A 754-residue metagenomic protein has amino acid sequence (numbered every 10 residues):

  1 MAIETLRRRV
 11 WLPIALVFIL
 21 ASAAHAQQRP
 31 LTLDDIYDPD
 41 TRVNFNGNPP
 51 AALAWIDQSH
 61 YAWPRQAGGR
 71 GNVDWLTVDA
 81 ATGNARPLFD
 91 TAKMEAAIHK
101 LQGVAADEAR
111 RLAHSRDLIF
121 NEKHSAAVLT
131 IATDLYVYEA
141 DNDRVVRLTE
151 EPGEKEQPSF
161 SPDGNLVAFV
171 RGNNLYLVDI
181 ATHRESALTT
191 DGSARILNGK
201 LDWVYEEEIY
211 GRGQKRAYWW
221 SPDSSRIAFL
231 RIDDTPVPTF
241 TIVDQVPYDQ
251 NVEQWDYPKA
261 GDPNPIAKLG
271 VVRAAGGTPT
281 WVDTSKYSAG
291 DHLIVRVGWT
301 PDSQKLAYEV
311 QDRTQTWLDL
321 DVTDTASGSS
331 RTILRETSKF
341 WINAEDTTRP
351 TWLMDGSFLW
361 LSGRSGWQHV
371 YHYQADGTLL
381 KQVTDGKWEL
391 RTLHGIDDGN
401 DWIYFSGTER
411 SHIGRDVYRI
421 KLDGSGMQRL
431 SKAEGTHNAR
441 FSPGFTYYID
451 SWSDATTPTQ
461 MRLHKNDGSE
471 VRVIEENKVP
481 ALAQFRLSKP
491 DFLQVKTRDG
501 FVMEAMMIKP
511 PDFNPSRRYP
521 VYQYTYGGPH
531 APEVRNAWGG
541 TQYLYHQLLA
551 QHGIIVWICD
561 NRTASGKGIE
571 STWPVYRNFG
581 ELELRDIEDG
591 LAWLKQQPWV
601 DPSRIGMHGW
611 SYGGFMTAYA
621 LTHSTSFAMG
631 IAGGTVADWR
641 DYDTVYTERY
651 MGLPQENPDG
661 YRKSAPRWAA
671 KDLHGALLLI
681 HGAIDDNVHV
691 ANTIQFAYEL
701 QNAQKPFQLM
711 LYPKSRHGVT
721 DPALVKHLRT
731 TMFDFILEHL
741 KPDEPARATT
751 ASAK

Functional and structural regions predicted by a protein language model:
M1-R8: N-terminal secretory signal peptides that target proteins for export/translocation
W11-S22: Bacterial N-terminal signal peptides
A15, A168, A228, G270 (+3 more regions): Small side chains
A23-H25, A62, Q382, G527 (+2 more regions): Compositionally biased, intrinsically disordered low-complexity regions
A26-T459, L463-D467, P480-L482, L740-P742 (+2 more regions): Beta-propeller folds
P238-F240, V295, S303, E309 (+1 more regions): Serine-hydrolase catalytic core recognition
